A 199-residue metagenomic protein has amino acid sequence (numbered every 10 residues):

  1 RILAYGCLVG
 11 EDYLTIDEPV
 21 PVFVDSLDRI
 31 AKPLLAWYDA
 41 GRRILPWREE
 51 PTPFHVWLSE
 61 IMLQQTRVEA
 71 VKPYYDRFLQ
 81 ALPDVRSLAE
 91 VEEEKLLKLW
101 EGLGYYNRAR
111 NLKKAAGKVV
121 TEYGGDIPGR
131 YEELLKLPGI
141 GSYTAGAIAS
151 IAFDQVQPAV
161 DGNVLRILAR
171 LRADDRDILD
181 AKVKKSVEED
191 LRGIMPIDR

Functional and structural regions predicted by a protein language model:
Y13-D28, P33-R199: Catalytic cores of DNA base-excision repair glycosylases
